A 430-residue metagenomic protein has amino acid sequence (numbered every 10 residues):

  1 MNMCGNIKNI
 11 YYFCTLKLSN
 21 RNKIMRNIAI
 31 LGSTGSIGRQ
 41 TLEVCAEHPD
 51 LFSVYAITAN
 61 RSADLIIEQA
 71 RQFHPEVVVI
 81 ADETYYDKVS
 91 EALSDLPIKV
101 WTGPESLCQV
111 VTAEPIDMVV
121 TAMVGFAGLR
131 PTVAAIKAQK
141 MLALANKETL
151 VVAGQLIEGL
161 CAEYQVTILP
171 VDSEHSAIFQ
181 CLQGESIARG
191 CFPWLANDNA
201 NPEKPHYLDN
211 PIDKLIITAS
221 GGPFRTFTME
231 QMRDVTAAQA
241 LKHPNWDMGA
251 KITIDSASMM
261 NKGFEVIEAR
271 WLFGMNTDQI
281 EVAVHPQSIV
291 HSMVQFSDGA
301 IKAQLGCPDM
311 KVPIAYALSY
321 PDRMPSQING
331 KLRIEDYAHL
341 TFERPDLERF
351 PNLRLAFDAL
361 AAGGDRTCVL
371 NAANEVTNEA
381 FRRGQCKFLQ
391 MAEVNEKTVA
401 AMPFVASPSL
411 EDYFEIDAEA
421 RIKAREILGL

Functional and structural regions predicted by a protein language model:
M1-M3: Methionine residue identity
G5-N6, Y11-T15, S19-R21: Short, positively charged and aromatic/hydrophobic N-terminal segments
N22-L430: Catalytic, metal-anchored helix/loop core of enzyme active sites in primary metabolism
